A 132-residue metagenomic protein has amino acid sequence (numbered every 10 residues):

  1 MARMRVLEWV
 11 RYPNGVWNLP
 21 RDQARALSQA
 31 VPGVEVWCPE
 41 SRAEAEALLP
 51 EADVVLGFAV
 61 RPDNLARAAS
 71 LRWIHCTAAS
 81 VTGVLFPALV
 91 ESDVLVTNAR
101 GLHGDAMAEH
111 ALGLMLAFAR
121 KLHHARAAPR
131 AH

Functional and structural regions predicted by a protein language model:
M1-T97: An N-terminal-biased, well-structured beta-alpha scaffold segment characteristic of Rossmann-like dinucleotide-binding
E91-H132: Phosphate-binding beta-alpha-beta segment of Rossmann-like dinucleotide-binding domains, i.e., the NAD(P)
